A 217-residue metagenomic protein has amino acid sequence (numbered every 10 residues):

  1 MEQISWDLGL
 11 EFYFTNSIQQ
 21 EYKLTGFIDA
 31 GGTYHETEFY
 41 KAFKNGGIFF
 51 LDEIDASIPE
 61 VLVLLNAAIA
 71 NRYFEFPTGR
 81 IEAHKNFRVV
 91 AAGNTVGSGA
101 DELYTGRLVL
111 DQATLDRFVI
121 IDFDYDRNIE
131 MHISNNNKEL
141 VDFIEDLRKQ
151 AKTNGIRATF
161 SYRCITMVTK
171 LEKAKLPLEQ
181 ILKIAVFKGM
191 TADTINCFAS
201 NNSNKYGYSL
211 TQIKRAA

Functional and structural regions predicted by a protein language model:
M1-A217: C-terminal regulatory/interaction module of P-loop NTP-utilizing enzymes
